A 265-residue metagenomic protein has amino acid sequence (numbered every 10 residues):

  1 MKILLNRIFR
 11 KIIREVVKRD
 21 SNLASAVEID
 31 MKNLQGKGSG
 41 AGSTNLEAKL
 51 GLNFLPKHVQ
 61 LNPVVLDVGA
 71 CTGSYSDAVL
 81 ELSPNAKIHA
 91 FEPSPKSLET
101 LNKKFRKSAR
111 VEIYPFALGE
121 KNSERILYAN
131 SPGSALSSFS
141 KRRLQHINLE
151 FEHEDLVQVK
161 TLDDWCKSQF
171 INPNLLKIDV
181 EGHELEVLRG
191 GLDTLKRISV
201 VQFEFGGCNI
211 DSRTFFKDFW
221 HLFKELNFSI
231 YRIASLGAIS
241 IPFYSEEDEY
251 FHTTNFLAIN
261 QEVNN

Functional and structural regions predicted by a protein language model:
M1-N265: Phosphate/nucleotide-binding beta-alpha loop and adjacent structural elements of enzyme active sites
